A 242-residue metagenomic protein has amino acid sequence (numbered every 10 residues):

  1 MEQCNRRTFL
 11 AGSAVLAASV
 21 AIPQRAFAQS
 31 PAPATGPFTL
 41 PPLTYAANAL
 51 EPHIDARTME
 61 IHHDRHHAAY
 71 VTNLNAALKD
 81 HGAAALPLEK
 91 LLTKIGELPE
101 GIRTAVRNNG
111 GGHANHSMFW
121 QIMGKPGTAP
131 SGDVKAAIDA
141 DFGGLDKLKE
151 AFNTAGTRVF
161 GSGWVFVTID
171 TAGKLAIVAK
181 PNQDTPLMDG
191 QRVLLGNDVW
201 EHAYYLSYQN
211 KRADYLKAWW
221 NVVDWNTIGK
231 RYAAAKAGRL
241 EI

Functional and structural regions predicted by a protein language model:
M1-A17: N-terminal secretory signal peptides and thylakoid transit peptides that target proteins across membranes
P23-I54: C-terminal segment of N-terminal export signals and the immediately downstream linker at the start of the mature
A26, Q121-P130, S207-R212: Short helix-capping/linker segments at secondary-structure and domain boundaries
P33, L43, H53, D64-R65 (+3 more regions): All-alpha RGS (Regulator of G-protein Signaling) helical domain and cognate RGS-like helical scaffolds
M59, H63, R212: Hydrophobic (often cysteine-bearing) scaffold residues that line and stabilize catalytic clefts of nucleotide/cofactor
T154-K211, K217-N226: An amphipathic alpha-helical core segment
D214-I242: N-terminal targeting pre-sequences for secretion and organelle import
